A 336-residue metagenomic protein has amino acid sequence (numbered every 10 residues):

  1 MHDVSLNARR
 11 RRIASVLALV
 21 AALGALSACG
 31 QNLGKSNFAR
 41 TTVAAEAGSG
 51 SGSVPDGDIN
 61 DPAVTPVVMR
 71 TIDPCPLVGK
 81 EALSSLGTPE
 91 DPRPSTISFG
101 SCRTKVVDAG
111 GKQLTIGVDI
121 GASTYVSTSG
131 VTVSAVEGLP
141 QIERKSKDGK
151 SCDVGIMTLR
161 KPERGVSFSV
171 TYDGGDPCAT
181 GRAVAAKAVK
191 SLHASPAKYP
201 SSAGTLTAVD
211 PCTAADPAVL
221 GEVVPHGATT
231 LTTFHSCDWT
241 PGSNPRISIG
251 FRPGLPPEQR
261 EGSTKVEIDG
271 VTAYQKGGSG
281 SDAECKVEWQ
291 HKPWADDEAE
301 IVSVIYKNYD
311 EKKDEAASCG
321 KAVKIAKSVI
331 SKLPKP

Functional and structural regions predicted by a protein language model:
M1-A21: N-terminal export and membrane-targeting signals
G24-A28: C-terminal motif of bacterial Sec signal peptides marking the signal peptidase cleavage site
G30-L33: Bacterial signal peptide processing site
K35-S36, E81, D108, T158 (+5 more regions): Secreted/processed peptides and extracellular or luminal domains of membrane proteins
S36-S123, V189-L231, I330-P336: Extracytoplasmic low-complexity, Pro/Thr/Ser/Ala/Gly-rich segments that lie immediately after a secretion/anchoring
S85-K145, T232-N308: Short, solvent-exposed recognition patches
L139-A197, V271-P336: A short, solvent-exposed beta-edge/loop patch
